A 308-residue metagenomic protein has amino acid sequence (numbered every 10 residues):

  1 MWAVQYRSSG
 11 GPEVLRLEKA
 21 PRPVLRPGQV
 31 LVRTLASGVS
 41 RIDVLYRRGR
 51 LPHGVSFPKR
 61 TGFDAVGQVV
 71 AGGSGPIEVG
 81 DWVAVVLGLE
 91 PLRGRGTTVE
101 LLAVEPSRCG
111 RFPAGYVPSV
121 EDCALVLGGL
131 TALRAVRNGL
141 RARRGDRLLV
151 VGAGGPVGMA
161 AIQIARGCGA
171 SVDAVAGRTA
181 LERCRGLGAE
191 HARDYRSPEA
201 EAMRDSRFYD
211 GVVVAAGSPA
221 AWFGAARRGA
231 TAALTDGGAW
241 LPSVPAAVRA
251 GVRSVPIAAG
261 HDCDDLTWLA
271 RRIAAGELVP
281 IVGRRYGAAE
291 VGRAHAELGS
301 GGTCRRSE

Functional and structural regions predicted by a protein language model:
P21-V39, R50-E90: Glycine-rich beta-strand-centered segment in the early N-terminal region that forms part of a ligand/cofactor-binding
L31, G38, A84-V85, A103 (+3 more regions): Hydrophobic beta-strand signal
V86-G152: NAD(P)H dinucleotide-binding glycine-rich loop of Rossmann-like/cofactor-binding domains, especially the beta1-alpha1
D122-S197: Mid-domain Rossmann-like dinucleotide-binding core that forms the NAD(H)/NADP(H) cofactor-binding site
M203-D210: A short acidic, Gly/Pro-enriched loop at the edge of an enzyme's catalytic core that lines a small-molecule cofactor
A216-L278: Glycine-rich phosphate-binding loop and adjacent beta-alpha segment of Rossmann(oid) nucleotide-cofactor-binding
C263-E308: C-terminal hydrophobic helical "lid"/dimerization subdomain of Rossmann-like NAD(P)H-dependent oxidoreductases
